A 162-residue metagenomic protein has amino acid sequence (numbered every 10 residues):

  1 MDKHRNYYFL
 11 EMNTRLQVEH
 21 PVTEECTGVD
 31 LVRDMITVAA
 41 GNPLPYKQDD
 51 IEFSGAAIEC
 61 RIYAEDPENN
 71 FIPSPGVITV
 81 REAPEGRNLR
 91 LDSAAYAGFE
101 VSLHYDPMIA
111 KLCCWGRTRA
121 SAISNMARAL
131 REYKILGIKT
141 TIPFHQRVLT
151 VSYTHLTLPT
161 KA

Functional and structural regions predicted by a protein language model:
M1-L156: ATP-dependent carboxylate activation and anion-phosphoryl transfer catalytic cores that bind Mg-ATP to form
T157-A162: A short, hydrophobic C-terminal helix/tail in secreted or cell-surface proteins
